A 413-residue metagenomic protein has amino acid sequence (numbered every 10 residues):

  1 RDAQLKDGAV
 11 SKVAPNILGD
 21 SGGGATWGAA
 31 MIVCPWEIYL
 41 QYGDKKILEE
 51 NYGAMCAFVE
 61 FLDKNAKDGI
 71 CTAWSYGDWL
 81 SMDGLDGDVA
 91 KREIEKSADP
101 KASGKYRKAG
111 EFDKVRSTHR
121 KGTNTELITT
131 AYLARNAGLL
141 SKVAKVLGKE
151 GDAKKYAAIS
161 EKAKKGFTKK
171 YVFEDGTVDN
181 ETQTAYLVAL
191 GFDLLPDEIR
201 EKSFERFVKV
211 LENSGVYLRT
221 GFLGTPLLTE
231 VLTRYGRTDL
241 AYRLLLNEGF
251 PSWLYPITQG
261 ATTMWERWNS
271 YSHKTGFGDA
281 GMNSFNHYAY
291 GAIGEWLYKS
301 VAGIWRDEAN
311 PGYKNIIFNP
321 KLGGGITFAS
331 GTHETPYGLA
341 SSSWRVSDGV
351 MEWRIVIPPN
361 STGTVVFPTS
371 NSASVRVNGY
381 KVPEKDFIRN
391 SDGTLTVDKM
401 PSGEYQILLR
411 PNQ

Functional and structural regions predicted by a protein language model:
R1-G23, G28, P35: Structured core of small recognition/catalytic domains
R1-V13, Q41-Y132, A144-G191, E198 (+2 more regions): Active-site acid/base region of carbohydrate-active enzymes
A9-G22, K64-Y76, T168-D179, Y217-T233 (+2 more regions): Charged/polar, low-hydrophobicity segments characteristic of intrinsically disordered regions and flexible loops
I17-D20, M82-R92, K96, F112-T125 (+7 more regions): Short beta-alpha connecting loops at secondary-structure transitions that line or flank enzyme active sites
G22-V33, E50-G53, N124-R135, N180-T184 (+3 more regions): Aromatic- and histidine-enriched alpha-helix N-cap/loop-to-helix transition segments that scaffold the rims
M31-I47, A131-K149, L187-E198, P226-Y235 (+2 more regions): Well-ordered alpha-helical scaffold segments within catalytic/enzyme domains
F173-M282: Extracellular polysaccharide-recognition and catalytic grooves
Y242-Q413: Non-catalytic C-terminal accessory modules of carbohydrate-active enzymes
